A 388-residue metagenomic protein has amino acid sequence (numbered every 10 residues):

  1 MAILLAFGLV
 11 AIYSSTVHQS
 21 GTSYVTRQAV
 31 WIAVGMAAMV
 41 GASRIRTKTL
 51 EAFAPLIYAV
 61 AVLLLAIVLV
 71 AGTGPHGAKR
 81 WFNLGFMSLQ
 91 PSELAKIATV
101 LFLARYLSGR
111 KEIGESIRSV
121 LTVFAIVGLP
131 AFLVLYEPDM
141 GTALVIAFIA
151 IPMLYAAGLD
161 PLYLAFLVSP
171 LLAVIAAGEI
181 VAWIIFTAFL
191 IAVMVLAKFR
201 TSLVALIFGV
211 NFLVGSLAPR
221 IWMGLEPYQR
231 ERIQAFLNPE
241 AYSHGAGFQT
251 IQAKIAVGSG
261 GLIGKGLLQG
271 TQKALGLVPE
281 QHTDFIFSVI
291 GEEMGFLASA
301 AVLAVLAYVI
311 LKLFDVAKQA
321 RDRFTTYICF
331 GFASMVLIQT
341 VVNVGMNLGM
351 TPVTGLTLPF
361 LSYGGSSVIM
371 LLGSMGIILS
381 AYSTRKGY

Functional and structural regions predicted by a protein language model:
A2-S14, H18-G245, G291-L348, G373-I377: Hydrophobic alpha-helical transmembrane segments of multi-pass inner membrane proteins, especially in bacterial systems
V17, M87-L89, L94, L267-L268 (+3 more regions): Short capping/connector residues at structural and topological boundaries
E112-I113, T250-G258, I369-I378: Hydrophobic alpha-helical transmembrane segments
D139-L144, K265-G270, Q281-T283, L348 (+3 more regions): Transmembrane helix boundary and interhelical junction motifs in multipass membrane proteins
A235-T283, M294-A298: TM-adjacent membrane-interface loops and short helices in multi-pass inner/ER membrane proteins
S288, S299, F330-G331, P359 (+1 more regions): Pore-lining and gate-forming transmembrane alpha-helices of multi-pass membrane transport proteins
N343-Y388: A juxtamembrane structural motif centered on a specific transmembrane helix
